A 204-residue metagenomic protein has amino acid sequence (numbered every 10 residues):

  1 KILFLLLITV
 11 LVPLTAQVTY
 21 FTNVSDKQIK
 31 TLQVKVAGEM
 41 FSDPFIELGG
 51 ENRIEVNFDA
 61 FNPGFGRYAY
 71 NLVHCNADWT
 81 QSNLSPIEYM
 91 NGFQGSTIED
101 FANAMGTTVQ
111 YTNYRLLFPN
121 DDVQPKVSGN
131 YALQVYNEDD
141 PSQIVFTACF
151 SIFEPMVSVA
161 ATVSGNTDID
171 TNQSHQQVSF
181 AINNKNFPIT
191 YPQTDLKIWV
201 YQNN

Functional and structural regions predicted by a protein language model:
K1-T19: Bacterial Sec-dependent N-terminal signal peptides
D26-H74, D170-N184: Contiguous beta-strand segments within globular domains
P44-F45, D100-T107, D122, C149: Beta-strand-rich interaction surfaces with strong enrichment in secreted/lumenal proteins
G64-G92, Y191-N204: Extended low-complexity, serine/threonine- and proline-enriched intrinsically disordered segments
A77-W79, V123, N137-V145: Short acidic/polar inter-strand loop motif in beta-rich domains
M90-Y111: Extended, solvent-exposed segments with strong compositional bias
Q110-E138: Ligand-binding face of N-terminal immunoglobulin V-set domains in extracellular IgSF glycoproteins
I152-H175: Low-complexity, Pro/Ser/Thr- and charge-rich linker/hinge segments at domain boundaries
